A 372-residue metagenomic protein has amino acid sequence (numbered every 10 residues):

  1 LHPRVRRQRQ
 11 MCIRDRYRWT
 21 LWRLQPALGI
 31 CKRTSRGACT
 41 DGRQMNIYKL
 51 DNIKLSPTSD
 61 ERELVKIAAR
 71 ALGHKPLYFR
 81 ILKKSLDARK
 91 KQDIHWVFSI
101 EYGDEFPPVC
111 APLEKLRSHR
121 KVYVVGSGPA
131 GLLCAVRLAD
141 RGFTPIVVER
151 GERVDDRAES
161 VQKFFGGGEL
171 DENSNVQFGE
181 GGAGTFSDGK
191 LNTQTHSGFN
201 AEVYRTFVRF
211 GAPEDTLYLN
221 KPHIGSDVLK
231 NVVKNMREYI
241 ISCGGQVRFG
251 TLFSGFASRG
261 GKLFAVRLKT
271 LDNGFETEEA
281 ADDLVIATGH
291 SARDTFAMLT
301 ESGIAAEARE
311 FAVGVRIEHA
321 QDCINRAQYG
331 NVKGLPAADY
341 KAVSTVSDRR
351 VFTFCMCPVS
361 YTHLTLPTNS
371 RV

Functional and structural regions predicted by a protein language model:
L1-D15, H363-V372: Single conserved hydrophobic/aromatic residue that forms the stacking wall/gate of nucleotide- or nucleobase-binding
W19-W22: Tryptophan (W) side chains
N46-F186, K190-F210, E214-L364, S370-R371: Residues forming the flavin
